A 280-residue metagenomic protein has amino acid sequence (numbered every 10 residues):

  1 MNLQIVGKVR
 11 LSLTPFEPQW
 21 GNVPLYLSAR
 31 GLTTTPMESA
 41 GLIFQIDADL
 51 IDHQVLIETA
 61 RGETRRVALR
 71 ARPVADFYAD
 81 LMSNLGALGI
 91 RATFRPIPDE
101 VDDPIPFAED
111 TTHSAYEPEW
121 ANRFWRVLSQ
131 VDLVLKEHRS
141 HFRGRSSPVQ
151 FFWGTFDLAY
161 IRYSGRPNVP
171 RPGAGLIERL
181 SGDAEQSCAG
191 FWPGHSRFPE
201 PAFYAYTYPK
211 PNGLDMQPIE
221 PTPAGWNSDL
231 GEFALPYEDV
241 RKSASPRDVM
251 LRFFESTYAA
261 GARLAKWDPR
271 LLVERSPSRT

Functional and structural regions predicted by a protein language model:
M1-I43, A265: N-terminal ordered "arm"
L25, F44-L50, L176-L180, A184-S196 (+1 more regions): Broad, structure-driven detector of short, well-ordered beta-strand segments within folded domains
Y26-P104: Long, hydrophobic/aromatic-enriched structural stretches that serve as scaffold segments
P36-E38, D215-E220, S245-V249: Short conserved micro-motifs at the rims of enzyme active sites and ligand-binding pockets
H53-R66, D99-E119, P201-F203, D229-E238: Glycine-rich, often proline-containing surface loops adjacent to acidic residues and nearby aromatics that form
E109-P193: Aromatic/basic-lined ligand-recognition segments that form π-stacking hydrophobic pockets flanked by Lys/Arg to engage
A184-A234: Low-complexity, glycine/alanine/valine/leucine- and proline-rich hydrophobic stretches
G225-T280: TerminUS-proximal long segments
